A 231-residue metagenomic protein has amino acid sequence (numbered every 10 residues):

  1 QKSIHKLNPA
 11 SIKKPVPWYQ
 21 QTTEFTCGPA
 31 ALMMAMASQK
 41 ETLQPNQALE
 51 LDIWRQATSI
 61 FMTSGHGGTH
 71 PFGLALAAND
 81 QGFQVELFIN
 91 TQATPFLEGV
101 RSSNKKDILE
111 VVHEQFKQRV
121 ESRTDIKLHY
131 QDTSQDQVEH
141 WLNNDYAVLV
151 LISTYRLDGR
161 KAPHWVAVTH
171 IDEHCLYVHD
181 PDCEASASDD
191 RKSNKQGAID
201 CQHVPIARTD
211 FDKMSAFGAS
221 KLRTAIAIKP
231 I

Functional and structural regions predicted by a protein language model:
Q1-I4, L142-N143, A147, S153-W165 (+1 more regions): Noncatalytic regulatory segments and standalone regulatory/sensor domains
K2-F88, H140-N144: Active-site nucleophile-adjacent alpha helix/oxyanion-hole segment immediately C-terminal to the catalytic cysteine
T69, G73, T133, P163: Short, well-structured alpha-helical interface segments that form or flank functional binding sites
L74-R156: Predominantly the structural core of cysteine protease catalytic domains
